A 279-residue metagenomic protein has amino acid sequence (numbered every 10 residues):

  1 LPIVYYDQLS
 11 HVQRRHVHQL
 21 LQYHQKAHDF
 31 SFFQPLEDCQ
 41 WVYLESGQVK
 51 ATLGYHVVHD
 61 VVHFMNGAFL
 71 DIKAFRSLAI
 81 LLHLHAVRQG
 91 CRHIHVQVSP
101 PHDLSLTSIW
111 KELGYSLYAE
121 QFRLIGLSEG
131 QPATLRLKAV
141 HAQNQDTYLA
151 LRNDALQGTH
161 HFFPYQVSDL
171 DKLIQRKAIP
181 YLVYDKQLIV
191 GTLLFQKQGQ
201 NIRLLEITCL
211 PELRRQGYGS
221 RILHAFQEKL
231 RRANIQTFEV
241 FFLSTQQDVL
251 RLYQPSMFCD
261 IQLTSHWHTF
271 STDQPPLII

Functional and structural regions predicted by a protein language model:
L1-D29, Q121, Q131-F162, I278-I279: Short amphipathic alpha-helix that is part of the acyltransferase structural core
Q19-E45, T159-L182, K186-I189, L194: Active-site rim helix/loop that mediates acceptor-substrate recognition in acyltransferases
H28-I80, A86, G191-P211: Conserved donor-binding loop and adjoining core beta-sheet/short helix segment in diverse acyl/aminoacyl transferases
A51, A119-E120, V190-G191, Q262: A structural microfeature
F69-I80, I207-H224, A233, S244-D248: Conserved glycine-rich acetyl-CoA-binding loop
L70-L135, L263-Q274: Acyl-donor-binding surface of acyltransferase catalytic domains
S77-H93, R221-T237, C259: Conserved acyl-CoA
I94-V98, L204, F238-F242: Conserved hydrophobic beta-strand within the GNAT/NAT acetyltransferase core sheet that lines the active-site cleft
